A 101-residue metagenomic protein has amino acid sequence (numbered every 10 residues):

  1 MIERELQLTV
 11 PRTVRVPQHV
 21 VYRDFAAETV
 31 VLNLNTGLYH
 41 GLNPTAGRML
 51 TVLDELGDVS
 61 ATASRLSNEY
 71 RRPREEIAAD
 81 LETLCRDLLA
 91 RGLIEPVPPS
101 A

Functional and structural regions predicted by a protein language model:
M1-V20: Hydrophobic packing positions characteristic of elongated beta-solenoid/beta-helix-type spike/fiber shafts
I2, L38-A101: Long, charge-rich, low-complexity alpha-helical segments
P11-R15, A26-V30, L50: Short acidic/polar alpha-helix capping motifs at helix-coil junctions
R15-Q18, L32-N33, A63: Short linear sequence motifs
V21-G47: Short alpha-helical segments that sit at the start of domains
